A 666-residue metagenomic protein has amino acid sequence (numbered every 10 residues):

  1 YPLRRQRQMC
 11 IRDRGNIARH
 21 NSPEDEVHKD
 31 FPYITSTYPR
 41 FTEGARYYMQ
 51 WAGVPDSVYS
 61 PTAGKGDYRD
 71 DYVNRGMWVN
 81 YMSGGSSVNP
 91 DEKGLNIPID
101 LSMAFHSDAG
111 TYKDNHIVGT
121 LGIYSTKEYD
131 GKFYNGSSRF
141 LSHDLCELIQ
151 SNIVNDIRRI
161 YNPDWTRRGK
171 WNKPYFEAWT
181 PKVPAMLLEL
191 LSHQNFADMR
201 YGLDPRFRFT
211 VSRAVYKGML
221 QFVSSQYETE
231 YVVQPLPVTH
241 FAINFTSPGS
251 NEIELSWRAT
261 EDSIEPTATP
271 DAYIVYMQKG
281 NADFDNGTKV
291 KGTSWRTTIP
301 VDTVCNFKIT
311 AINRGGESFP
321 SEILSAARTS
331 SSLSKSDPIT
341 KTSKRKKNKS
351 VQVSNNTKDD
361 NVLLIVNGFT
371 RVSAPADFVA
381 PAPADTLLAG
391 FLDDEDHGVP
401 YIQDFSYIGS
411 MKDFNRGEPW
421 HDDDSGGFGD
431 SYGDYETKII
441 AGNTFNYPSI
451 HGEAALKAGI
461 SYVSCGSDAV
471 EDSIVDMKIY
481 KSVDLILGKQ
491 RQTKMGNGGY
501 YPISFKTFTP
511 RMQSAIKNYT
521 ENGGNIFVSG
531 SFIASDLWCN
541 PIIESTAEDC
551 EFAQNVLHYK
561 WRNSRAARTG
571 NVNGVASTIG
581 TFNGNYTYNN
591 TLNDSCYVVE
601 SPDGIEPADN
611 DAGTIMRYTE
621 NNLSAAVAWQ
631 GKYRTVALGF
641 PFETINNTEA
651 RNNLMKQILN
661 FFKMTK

Functional and structural regions predicted by a protein language model:
Y1-R7, I11-D13: Single conserved hydrophobic/aromatic residue that forms the stacking wall/gate of nucleotide- or nucleobase-binding
S86, L101-G131, I160-T229, G639-T644: Active-site-adjacent mobile loop/cap segments within catalytic or ligand-binding domains
P174-W179, P602-G604, G613-G631: Short, surface-exposed beta-strand/loop micro-motifs that present aromatic residues
F222-T267, G316-D359: Pro/Thr/Ser/Gly-rich low-complexity, intrinsically disordered linker/stalk tracts
D285-G292: Short beta-strand segments within Ig-like beta-sandwich modules, predominantly Fibronectin type-III
R296-S318: Beta-strand-rich modules
D404-S545: Helical hinge/lid and interdomain linker segments adjacent to catalytic or ligand-binding clefts that mediate domain
K489-C596, D611-A612, T619: A glycine-rich, often tryptophan-bearing local segment used as a flexible ligand/cofactor-contacting loop or short
